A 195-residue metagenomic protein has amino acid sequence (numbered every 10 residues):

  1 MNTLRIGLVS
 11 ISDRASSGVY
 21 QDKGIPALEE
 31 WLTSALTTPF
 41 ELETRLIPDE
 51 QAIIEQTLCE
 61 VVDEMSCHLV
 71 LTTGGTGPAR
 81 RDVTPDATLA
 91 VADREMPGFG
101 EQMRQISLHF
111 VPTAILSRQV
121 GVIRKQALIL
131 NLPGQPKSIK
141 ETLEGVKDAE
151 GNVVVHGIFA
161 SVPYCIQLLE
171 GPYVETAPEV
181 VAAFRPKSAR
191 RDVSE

Functional and structural regions predicted by a protein language model:
M1-E195: Non-catalytic beta/alpha edge segments that cap or flank active sites
